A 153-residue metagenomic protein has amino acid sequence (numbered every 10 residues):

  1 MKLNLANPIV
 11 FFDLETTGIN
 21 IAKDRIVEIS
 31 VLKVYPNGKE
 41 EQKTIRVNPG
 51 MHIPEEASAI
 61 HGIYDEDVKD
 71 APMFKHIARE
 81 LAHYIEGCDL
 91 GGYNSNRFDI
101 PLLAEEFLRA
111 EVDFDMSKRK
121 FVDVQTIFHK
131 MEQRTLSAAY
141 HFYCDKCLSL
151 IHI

Functional and structural regions predicted by a protein language model:
M1-K118, Q133-C147: Conserved non-catalytic scaffold segment of RNase H-like nuclease domains
F121-T135: Short alpha-helix plus adjacent loop in nuclease-associated cores
I151-I153: Conserved small/polar residues in nucleotide/adenosyl-binding loops
